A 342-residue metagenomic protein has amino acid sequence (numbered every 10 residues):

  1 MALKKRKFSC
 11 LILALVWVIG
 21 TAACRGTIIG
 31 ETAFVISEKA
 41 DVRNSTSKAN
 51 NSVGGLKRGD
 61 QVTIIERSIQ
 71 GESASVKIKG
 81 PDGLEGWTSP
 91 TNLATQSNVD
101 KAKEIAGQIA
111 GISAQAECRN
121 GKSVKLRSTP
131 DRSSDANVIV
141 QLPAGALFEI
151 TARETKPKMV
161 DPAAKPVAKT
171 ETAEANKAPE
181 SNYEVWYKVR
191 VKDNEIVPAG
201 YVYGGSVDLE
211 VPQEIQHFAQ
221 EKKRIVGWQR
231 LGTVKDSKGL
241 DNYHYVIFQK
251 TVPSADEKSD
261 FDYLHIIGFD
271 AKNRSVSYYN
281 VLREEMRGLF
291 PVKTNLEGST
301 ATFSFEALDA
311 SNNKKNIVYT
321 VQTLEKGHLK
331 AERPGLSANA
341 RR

Functional and structural regions predicted by a protein language model:
A2-I12: Bacterial N-terminal signal peptides that target proteins for export
A22-A23: C-terminal motif of bacterial Sec signal peptides marking the signal peptidase cleavage site
G26-E31, T63, K79-E117, K165-G239 (+2 more regions): Boundary regions of SH3-family modules and the immediately adjacent low-complexity/disordered segments in eukaryotic
T27-I29, V35-S73, A110-E180, F218 (+1 more regions): Beta-loop motif signature
D41, K77, K125, K188-R190 (+1 more regions): Residue-level detector of beta-strand face positions
V42, L126, L264-I267, N316-Y319: Hydrophobic beta-strand positions in blades of beta-propellers and related beta-sheet-rich domains
L147-I150, E174-A178, F269-S275, R287-R342: Acidic, small-residue rich beta-repeat scaffolds with periodic aromatic anchors
D241-E257, S299-D309: Short beta-strand elements that form the blades of beta-propeller/WD-repeat-like and other beta-sheet-rich scaffold
